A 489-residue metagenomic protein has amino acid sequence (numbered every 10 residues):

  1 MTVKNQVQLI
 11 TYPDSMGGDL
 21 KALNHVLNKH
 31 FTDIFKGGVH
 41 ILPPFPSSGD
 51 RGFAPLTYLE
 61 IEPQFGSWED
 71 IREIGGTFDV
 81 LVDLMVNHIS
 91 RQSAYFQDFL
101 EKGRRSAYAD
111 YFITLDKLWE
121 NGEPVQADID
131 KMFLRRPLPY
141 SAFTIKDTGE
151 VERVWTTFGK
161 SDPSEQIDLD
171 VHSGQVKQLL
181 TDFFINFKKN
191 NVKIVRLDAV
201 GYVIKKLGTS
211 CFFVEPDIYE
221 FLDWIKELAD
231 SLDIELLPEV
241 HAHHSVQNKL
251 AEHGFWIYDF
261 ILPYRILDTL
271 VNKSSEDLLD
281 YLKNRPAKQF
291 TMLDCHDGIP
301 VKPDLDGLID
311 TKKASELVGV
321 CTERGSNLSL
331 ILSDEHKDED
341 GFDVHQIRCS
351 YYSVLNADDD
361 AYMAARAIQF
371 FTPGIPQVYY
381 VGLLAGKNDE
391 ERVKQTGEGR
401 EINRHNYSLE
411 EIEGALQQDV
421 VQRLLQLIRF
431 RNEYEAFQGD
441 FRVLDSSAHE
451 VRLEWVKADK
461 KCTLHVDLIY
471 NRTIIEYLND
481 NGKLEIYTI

Functional and structural regions predicted by a protein language model:
M1-I489: Active-site and adjacent substrate-binding regions of carbohydrate-active enzymes
